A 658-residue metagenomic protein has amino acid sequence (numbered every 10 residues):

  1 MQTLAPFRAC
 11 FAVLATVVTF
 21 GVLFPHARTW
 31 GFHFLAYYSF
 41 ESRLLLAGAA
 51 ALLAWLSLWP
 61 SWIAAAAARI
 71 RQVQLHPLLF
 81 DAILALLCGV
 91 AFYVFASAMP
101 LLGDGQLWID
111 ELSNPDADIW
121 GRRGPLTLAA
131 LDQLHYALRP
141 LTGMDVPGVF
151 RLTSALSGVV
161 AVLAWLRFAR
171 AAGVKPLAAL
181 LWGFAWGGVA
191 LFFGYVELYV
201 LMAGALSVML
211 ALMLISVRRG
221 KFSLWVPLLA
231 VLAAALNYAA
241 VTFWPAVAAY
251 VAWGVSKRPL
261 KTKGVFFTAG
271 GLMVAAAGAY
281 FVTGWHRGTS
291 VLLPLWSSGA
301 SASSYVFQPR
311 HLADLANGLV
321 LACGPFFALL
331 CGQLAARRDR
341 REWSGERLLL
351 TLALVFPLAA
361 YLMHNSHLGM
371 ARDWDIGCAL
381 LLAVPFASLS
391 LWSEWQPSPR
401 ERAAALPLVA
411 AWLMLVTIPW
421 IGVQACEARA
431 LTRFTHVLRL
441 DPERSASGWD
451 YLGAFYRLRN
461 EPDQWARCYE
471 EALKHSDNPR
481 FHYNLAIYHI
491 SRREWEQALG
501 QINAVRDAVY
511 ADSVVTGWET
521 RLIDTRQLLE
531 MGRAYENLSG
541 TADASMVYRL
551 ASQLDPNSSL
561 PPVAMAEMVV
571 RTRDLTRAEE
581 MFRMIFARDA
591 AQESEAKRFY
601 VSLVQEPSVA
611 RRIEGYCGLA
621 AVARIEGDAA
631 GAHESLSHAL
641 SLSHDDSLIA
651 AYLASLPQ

Functional and structural regions predicted by a protein language model:
F11-R28, S42-S57, L75-G103, P115 (+4 more regions): Transmembrane signal-anchor helices characteristic of membrane glycosylation enzymes that use polyprenol
F95-D110, A117-L134, M144-G148: Extracytoplasmic catalytic/substrate-binding loops of multi-pass membrane glycan-assembly enzymes
G103, L191-L201: Short acidic/glycine- and proline-prone juxtamembrane loop motifs at membrane-interface regions of multi-pass membrane
P125, P140-L163: Loop-to-helix entry region of an early transmembrane alpha helix in multi-pass inner-membrane enzymes
W165-W186: Transmembrane-helix signature of polytopic, membrane-embedded enzymes that assemble or transfer cell-envelope glycans
R170-G173, M209-L224: Membrane-interface transmembrane helices that cradle and orient dolichyl/undecaprenyl
G187-G188, F192, S207, F222-Y238 (+1 more regions): Membrane-interface alpha helices of multi-pass inner-membrane proteins
A246-Y250, T262-Q333, P357-Y361, Q501: Membrane-lumen/periplasm interface segments of specific transmembrane helices in polyprenyl phosphate-linked
